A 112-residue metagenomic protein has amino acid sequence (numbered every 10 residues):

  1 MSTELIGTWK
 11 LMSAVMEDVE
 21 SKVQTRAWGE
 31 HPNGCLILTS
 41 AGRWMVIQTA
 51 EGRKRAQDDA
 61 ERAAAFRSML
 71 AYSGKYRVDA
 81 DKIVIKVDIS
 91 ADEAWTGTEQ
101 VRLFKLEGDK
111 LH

Functional and structural regions predicted by a protein language model:
M1-H112: Lipid interaction determinants
